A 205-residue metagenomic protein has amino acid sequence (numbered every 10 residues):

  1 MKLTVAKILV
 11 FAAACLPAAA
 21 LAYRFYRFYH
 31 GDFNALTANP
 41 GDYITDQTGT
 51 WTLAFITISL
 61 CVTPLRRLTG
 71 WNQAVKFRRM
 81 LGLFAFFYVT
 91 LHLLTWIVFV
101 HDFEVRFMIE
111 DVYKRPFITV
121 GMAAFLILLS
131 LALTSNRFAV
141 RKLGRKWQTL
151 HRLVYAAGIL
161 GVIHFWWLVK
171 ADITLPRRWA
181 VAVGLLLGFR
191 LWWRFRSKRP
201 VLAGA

Functional and structural regions predicted by a protein language model:
M1-A205: Membrane-embedded alpha-helical bundles that constitute the cytochrome b-like, heme-associated redox core of multi-pass
